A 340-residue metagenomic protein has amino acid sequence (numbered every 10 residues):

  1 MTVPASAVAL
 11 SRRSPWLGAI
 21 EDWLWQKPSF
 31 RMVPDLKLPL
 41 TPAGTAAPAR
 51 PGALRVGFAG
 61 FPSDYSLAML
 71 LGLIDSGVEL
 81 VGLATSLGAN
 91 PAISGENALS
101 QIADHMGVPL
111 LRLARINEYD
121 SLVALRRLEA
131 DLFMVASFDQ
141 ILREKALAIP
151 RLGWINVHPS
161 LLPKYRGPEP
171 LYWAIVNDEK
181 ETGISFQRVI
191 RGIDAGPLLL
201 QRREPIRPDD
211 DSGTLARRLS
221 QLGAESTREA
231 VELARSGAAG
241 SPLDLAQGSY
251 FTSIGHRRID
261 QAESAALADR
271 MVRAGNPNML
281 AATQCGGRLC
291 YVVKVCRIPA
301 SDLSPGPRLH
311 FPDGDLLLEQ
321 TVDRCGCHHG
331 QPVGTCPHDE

Functional and structural regions predicted by a protein language model:
T2-A53, A84, Q261-E340: An anion-binding loop in the catalytic cleft
A9, P34-P42, L132, A136-G248: Donor/substrate-binding cores of folate-linked one-carbon enzymes
A53-R55, R151: Residues that mark the start of a beta-strand
V56-L73: N-terminal beta1-alpha1 ligand-phosphate binding loop
V81-G88: Short internal beta-strands
A89-M106: N-terminal beta-loop-helix "entrance" segment that forms/cooperates in small-molecule cofactor or anionic ligand
Y119-E129: Short amphipathic alpha-helix with an adjacent loop that forms part of the alpha/beta core around
F251-E263: Acyl-group handling in specialized metabolite and lipid biosynthesis
